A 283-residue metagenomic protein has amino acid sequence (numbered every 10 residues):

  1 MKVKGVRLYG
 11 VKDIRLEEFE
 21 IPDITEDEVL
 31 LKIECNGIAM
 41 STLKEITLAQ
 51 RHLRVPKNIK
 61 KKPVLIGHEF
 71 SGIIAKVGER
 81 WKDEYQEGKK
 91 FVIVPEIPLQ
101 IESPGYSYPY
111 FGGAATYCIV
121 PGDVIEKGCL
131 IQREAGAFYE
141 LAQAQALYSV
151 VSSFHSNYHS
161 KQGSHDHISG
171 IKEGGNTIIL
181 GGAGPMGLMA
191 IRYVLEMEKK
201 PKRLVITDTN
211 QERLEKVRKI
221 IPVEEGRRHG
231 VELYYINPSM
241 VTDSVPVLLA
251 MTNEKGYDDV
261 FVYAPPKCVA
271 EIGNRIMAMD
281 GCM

Functional and structural regions predicted by a protein language model:
P22-G37, R51-I97, F111-G112: Glycine-rich beta-strand-centered segment in the early N-terminal region that forms part of a ligand/cofactor-binding
K44-H52: Short Gly/aromatic-enriched secondary-structure transition segments
V77, A146, G181-A183: Glycine-rich Rossmann-fold phosphate-binding loop(s) that bind the pyrophosphate of adenine dinucleotide cofactors
I97-G175: NAD(P)H dinucleotide-binding glycine-rich loop of Rossmann-like/cofactor-binding domains, especially the beta1-alpha1
G174, L180, Y193-A270: Adenosine-nucleotide cofactor-binding segment
P185-M186, R213: Hydrophobic/small residue at the entry helix of a nucleotide-binding pocket
K202, G281-C282: Glycine-centered, small-residue-biased loops immediately flanking beta-strands in adenine/cofactor-binding cores
M277-A278: Helix-to-beta-strand junctions that scaffold the AdoMet/dcAdoMet cofactor pocket in Class I SAM-dependent enzymes
